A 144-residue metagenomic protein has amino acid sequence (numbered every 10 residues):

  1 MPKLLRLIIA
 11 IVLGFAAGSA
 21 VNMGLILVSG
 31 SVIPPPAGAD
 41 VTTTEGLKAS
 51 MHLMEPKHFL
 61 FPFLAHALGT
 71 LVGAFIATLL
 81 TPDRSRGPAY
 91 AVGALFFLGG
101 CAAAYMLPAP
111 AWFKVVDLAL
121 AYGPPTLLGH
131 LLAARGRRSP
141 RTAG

Functional and structural regions predicted by a protein language model:
M1-G144: Juxtamembrane/disordered regions of integral membrane proteins
